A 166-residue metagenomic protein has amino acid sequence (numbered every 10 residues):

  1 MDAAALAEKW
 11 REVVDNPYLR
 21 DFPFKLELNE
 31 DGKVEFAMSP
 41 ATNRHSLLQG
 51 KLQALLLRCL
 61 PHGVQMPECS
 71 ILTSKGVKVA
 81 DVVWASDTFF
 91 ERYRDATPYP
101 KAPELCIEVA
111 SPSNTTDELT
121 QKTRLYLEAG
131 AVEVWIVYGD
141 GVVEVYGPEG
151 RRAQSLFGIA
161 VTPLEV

Functional and structural regions predicted by a protein language model:
M1-V166: Gly/Pro/Ser/Thr-rich low-complexity, intrinsically disordered segments predominantly at protein N-termini
